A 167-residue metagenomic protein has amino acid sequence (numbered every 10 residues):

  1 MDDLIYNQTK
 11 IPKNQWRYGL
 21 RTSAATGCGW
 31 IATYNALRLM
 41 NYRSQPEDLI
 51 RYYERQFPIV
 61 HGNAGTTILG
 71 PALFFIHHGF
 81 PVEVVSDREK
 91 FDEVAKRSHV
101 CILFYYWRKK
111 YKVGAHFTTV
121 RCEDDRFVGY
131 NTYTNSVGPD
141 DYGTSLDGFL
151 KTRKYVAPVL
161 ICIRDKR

Functional and structural regions predicted by a protein language model:
M1-T9, K96, R121-R167: Noncatalytic regulatory segments and standalone regulatory/sensor domains
M1-V60: Active-site-adjacent structural segments surrounding the nucleophilic cysteine of cysteine proteases and isopeptidases
W30, A64-I68, R153: A structural signal for well-ordered alpha-helical scaffolds and beta->alpha junctions
Y42, F80-E83, V100: Short aromatic/hydrophobic-glycine micro-motifs
S44, T66, S86, D140-T144: Short coil/turn linker and secondary-structure boundary residues
I59-E89: Helix-adjacent hinge/juxtasegments
V85-T132: Active-site-adjacent substructure of cysteine-protease-like catalytic cores
